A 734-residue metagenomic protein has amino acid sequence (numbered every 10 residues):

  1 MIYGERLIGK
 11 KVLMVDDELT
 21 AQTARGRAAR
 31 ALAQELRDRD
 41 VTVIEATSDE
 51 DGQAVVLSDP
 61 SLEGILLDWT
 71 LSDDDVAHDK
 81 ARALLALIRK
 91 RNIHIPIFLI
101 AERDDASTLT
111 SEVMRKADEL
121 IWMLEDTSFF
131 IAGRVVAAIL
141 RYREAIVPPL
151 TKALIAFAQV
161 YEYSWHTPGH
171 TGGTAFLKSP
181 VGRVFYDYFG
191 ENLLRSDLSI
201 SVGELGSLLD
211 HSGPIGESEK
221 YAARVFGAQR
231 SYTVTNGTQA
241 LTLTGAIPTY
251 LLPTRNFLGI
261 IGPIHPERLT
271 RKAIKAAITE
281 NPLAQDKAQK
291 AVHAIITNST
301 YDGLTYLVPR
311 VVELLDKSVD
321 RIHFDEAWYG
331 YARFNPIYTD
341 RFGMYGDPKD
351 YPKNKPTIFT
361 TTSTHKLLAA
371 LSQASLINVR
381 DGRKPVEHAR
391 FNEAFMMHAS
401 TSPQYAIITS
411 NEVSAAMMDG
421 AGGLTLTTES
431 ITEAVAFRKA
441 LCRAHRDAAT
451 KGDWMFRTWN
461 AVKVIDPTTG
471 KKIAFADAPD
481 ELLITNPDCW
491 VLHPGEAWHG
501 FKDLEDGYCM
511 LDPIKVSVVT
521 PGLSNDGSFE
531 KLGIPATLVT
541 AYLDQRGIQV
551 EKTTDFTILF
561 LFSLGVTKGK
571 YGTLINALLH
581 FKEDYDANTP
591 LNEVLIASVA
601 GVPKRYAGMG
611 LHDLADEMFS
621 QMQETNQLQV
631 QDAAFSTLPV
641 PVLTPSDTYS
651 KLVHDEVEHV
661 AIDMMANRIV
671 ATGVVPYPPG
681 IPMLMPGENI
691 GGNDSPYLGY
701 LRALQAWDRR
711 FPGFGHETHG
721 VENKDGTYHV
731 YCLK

Functional and structural regions predicted by a protein language model:
M1-L13, D17-R30: Non-catalytic signal-transmission and effector/linker regions of two-component phosphorelay proteins
G4, L57-P60, M114-I121, D126-S207 (+4 more regions): Non-catalytic terminal extensions of PLP-dependent enzymes
V15-D17, A46, I65: Conserved sequence signature across two-component system core domains
E18-T20, L99-A106, T127, A327-P336: Short beta-alpha junction loops
R25-R30, D49, S61-H94, A101-T110: Conserved phosphotransfer microenvironments
A46-D49, A54-S58, D68, Y221-V225 (+2 more regions): Conserved PLP-enzyme active-site core in the AAT-like
L84-I88, V311, L315, L578: Hydrophobic positions in alpha-helices of CheY-like receiver
F185, L193-L252: Long, structured ligand/cofactor-binding scaffold of large enzymes
